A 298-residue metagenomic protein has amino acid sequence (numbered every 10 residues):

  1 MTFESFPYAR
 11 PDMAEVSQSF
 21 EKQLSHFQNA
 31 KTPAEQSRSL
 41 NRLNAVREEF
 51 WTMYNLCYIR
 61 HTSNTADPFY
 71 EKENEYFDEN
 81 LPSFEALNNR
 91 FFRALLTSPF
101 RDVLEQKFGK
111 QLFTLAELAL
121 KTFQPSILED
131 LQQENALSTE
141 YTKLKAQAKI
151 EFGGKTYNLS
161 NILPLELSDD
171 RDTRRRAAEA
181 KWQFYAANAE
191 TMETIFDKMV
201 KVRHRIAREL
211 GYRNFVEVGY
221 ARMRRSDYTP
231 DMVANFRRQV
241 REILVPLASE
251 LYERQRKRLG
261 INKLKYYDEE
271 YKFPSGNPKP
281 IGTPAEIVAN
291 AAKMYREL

Functional and structural regions predicted by a protein language model:
M1-N277, N290: A well-structured
P278-L298: Long, His/Glu/Asp-enriched segments that create or flank divalent metal/ion-associated functional microenvironments
